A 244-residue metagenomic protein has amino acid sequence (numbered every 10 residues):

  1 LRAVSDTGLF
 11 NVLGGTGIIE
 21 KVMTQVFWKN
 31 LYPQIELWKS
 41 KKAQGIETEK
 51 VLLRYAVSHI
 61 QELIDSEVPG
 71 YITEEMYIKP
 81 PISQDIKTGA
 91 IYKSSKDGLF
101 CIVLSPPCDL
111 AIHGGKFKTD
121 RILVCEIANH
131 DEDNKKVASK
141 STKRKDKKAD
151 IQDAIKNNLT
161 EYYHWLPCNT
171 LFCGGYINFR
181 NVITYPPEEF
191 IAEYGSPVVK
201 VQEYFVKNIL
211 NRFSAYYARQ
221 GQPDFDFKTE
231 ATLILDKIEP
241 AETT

Functional and structural regions predicted by a protein language model:
L1-I91: Charge-rich interaction segments
L1-Q25, P106-D109, E161, P167-N169 (+2 more regions): A composition-driven signal for long, intrinsically disordered, charge-rich low-complexity tracts
A56, A90, P106, L110 (+2 more regions): Residue-level signal for functionally critical sites in structured catalytic/ligand-binding pockets
I82-A90, S94, I112, K118-R121: Cysteine-centered metal-binding/redox modules
K96-G98: Active-site beta-strand-loop-beta-strand hairpin of nuclease catalytic cores that positions key catalytic residues
S105-A138: Compact nucleic-acid interaction/catalytic patches
D131, K135-T244: C-terminal terminal-subdomain/extension
